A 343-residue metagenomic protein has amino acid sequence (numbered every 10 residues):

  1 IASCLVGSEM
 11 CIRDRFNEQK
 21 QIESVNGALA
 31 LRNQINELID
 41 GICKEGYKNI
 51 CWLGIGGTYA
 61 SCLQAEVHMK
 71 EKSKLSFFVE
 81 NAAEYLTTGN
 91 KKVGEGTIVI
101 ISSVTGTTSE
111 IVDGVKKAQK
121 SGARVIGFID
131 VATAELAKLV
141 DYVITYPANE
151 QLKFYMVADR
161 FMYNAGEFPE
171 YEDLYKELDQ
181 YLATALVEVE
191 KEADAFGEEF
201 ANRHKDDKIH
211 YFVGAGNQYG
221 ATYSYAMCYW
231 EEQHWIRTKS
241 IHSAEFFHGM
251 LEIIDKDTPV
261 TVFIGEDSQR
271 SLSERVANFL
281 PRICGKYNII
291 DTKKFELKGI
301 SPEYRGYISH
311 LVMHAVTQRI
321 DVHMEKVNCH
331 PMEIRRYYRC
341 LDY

Functional and structural regions predicted by a protein language model:
I1-D14: Single conserved hydrophobic/aromatic residue that forms the stacking wall/gate of nucleotide- or nucleobase-binding
F16-N49, E150, M162-H242, F247 (+1 more regions): Active-site phosphate/pyrophosphate-binding segments
C43, K48-D179, A215, F263-Y287: Glycine-rich phosphate-binding loops that contact phosphosugars or nucleotide phosphates
K74, K120-A123, D159-E167, V187 (+5 more regions): Generic secondary-structure signature for well-ordered alpha-helical cores
V131-Y142, G249-I253, E296-Y304: Glycine-rich, charge-decorated loop segments at or immediately adjacent to ligand/cofactor-binding or catalytic sites
L182, N288-T292, H310, I320 (+1 more regions): Aromatic-enriched
G220-I289: Internal helical hairpin/lid segments
K293-R336: Structured C-terminal subdomain patch of bacterial secreted/periplasmic proteins
